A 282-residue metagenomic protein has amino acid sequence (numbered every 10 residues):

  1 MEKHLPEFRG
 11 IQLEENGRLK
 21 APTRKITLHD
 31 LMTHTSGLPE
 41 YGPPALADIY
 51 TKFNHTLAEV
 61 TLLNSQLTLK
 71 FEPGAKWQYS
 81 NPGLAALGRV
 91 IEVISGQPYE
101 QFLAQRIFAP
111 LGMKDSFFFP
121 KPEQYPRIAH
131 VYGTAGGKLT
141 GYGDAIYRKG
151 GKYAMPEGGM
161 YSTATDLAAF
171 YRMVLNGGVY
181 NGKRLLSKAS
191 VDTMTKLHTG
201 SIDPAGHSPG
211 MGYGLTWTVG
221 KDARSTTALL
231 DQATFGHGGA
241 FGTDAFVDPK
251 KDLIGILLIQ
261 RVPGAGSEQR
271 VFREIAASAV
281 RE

Functional and structural regions predicted by a protein language model:
E2-I11, T193: Acidic helix-start/capping segments at beta-turn-to-alpha-helix junctions
Q12-A233: Short, surface-exposed loop or secondary-structure junction motifs that flank catalytic or metal-binding residues
G136, K250-K251: Residue-level recognition of short loop/turn positions
G236: Short, structured beta-strand/loop micro-motifs enriched in basic residues and often containing a Trp
G239-G242: Short, small/polar residue-rich loop motifs at catalytic or cofactor-binding pockets
D244-F246, D252-R261: Short, well-ordered beta-strand elements
R261-V271: A short acidic/glycine-rich loop-to-helix N-cap element
Q269-E282: Surface-exposed amphipathic alpha-helical segments
